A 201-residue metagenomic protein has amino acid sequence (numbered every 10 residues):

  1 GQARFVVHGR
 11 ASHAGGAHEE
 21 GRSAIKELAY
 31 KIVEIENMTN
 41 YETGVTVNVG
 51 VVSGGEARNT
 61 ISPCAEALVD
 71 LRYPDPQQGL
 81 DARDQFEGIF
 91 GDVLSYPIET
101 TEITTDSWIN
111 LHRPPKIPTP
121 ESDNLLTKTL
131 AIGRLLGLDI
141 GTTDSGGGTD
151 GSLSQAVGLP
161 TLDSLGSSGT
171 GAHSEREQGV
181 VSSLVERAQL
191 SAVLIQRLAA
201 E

Functional and structural regions predicted by a protein language model:
G1-E201: Metal-dependent amide/peptide-bond hydrolase catalytic core, centered on the "pita-bread" metallohydrolase fold
